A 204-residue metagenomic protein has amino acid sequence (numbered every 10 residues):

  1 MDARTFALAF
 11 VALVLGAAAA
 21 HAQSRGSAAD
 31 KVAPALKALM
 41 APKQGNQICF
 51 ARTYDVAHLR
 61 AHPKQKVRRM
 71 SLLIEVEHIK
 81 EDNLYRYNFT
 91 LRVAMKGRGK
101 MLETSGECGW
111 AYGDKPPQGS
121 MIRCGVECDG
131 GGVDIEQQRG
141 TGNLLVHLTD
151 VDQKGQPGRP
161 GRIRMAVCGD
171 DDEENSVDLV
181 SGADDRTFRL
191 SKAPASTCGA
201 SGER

Functional and structural regions predicted by a protein language model:
M1-T5: Positively charged n-region of N-terminal signal peptides that target proteins for export
A7-G16: Bacterial N-terminal signal peptides
H21-V67, C128, Q138-R204: Amphipathic/hydrophobic helical signal segments and adjacent flexible N-terminal regions that mediate secretion
S24-P117, R123: N-terminal secretory signal peptides
L72, F89-V93, I135, L144-V146 (+1 more regions): Hydrophobic beta-strand residues in large extracellular and virion-surface proteins
E103-V151: An exposed acidic His-Trp-rich patch
